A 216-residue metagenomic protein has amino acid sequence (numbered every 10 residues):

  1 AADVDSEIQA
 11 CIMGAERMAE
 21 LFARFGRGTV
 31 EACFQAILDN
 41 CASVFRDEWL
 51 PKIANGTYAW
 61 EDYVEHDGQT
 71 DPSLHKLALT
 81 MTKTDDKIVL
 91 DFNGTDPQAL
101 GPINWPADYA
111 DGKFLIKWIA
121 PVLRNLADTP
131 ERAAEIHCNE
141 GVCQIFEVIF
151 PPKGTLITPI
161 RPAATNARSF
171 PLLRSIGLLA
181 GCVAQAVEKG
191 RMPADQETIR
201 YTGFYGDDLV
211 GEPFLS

Functional and structural regions predicted by a protein language model:
A1, R46, F114-K117, V122-S216: Helix-loop-helix junctions within predominantly alpha-helical proteins
A1-F25, I145: Intein/HINT protein-splicing elements and their conserved insertion hotspots or analogous self-processing inserts
V4-C11, A15, F34-F45, P72-L74 (+2 more regions): Generic structural signal for well-ordered, non-membrane alpha-helical segments in soluble metabolic enzymes
E16-P97: Accessory "access/gating" subregions that flank catalytic or transport cores
T70-H75, G101-N104, T158-P162: Short acidic, glycine/serine/threonine-rich loops at helix termini
N93-P121: Extended active-site and interfacial segments that coordinate phosphate-rich ligands in large catalytic machineries
